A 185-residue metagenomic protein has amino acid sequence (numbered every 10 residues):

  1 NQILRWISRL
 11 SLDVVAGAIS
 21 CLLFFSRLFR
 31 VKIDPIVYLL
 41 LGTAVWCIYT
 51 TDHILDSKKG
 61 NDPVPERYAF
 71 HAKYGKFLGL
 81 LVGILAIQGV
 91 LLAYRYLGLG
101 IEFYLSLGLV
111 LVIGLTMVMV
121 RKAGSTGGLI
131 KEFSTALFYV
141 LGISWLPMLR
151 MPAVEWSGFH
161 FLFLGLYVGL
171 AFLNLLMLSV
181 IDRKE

Functional and structural regions predicted by a protein language model:
R5-F25, G83-I87, A136-G142: The first (N-terminal) embedded transmembrane alpha-helix
I7, S11, V15, I33-L41 (+6 more regions): Residue-level signature of transmembrane alpha-helical entry/exit and packing/kink sites in multi-pass membrane
I19-L23, L41-S57, A86-G89, V110-V118: Central hydrophobic cores of alpha-helical transmembrane segments in multi-pass inner-membrane proteins across all
C21, F25, F29, I48-L55 (+5 more regions): Alpha-helical membrane-inserting segments
C21-L40, V90-Y104, I143-G165: Helix-coil boundary and interhelical linker segments in multi-pass alpha-helical membrane proteins
K32-T51, L111-G114, S157-M177: Membrane-embedded alpha-helical segments that form the functional core of polytopic membrane enzymes, especially those
W46-G83, G169-E185: Solvent-exposed interhelical
A69-R150: Intramembrane alpha-helical segments
